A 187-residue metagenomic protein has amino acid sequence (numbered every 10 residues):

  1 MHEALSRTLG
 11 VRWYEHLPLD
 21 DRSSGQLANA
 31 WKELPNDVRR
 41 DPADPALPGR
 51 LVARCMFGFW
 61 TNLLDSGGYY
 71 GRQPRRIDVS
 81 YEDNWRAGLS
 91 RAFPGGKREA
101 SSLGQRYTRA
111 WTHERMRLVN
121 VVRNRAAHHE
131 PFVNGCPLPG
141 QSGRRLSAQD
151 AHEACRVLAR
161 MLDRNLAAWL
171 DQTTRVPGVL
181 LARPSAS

Functional and structural regions predicted by a protein language model:
M1-S187: Amphipathic alpha-helical interface elements
